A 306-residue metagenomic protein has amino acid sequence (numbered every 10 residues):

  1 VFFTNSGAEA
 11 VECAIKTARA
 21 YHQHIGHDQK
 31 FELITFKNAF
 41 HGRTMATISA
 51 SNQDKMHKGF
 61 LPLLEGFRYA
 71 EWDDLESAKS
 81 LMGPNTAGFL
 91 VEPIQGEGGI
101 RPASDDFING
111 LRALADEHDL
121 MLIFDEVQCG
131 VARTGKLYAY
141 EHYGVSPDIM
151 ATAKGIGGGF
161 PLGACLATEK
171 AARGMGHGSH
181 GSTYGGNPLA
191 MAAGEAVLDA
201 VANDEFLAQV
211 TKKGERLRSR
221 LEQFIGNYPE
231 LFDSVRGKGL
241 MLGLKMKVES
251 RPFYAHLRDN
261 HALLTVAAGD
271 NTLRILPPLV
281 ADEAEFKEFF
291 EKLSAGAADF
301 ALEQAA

Functional and structural regions predicted by a protein language model:
V1-A306: Conserved N-terminal phosphate-binding loop of PLP-dependent enzymes in the Aspartate aminotransferase
